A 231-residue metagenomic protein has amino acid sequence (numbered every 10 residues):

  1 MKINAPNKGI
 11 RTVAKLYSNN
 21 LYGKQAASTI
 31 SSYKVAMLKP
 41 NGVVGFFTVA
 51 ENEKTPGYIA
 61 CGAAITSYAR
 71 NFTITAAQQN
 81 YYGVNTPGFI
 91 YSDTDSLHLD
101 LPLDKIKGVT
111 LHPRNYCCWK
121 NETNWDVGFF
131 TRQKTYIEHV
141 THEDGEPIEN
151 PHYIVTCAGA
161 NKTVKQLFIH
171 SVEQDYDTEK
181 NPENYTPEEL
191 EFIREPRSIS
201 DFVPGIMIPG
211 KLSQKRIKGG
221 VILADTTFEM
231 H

Functional and structural regions predicted by a protein language model:
M1-H231: Conserved acidic
